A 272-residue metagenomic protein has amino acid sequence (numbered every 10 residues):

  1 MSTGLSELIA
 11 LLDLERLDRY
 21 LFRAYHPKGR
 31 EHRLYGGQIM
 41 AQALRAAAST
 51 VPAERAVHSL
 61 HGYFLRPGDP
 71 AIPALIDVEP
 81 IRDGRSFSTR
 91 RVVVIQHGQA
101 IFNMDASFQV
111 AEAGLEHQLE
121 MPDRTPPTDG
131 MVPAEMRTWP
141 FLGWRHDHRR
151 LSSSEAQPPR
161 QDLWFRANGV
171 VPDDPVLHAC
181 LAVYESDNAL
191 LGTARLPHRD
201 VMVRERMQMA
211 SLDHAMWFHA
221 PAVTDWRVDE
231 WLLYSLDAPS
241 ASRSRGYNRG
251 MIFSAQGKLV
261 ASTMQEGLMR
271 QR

Functional and structural regions predicted by a protein language model:
M1-R272: Terminal targeting signals and extreme-terminal segments of soluble enzymes
